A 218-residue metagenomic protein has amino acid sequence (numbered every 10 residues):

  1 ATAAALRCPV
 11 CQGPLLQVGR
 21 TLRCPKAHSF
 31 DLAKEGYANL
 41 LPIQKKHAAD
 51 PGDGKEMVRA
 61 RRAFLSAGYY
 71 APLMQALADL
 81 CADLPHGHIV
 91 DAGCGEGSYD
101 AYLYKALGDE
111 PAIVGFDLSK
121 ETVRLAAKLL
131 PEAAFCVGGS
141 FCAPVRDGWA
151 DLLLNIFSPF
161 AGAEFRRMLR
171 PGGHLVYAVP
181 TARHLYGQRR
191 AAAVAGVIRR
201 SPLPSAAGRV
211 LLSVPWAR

Functional and structural regions predicted by a protein language model:
A1-D50: N-terminal auxiliary segments of SAM/dcSAM-dependent transferases
H47, G52-A76: Class I SAM-dependent methyltransferase Rossmann-like catalytic core, especially the SAM/SAH-binding loop
H86-G95: Conserved class I S-adenosyl-L-methionine
E96-D109: Conserved SAM-binding loop of SAM-dependent methyltransferases across substrates and taxa, primarily the Class I
D117-S119: Conserved SAM/SAH-binding beta-strand->alpha-helix loop
F141-L152: A short acidic, Gly/Pro-enriched loop at the edge of an enzyme's catalytic core that lines a small-molecule cofactor
G162-V176: A short glycine-rich, Lys/Arg-flanked "PGG" loop and its adjoining helix->strand segment in the class I
H174-P204: Conserved class I S-adenosyl-L-methionine
